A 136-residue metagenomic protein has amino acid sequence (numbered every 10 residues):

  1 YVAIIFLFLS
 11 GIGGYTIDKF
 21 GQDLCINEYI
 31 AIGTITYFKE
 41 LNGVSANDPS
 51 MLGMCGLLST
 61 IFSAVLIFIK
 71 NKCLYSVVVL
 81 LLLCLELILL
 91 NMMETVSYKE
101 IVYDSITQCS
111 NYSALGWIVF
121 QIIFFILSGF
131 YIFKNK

Functional and structural regions predicted by a protein language model:
Y1-F20, L127-K136: Cytosolic juxtamembrane helix and N-cap/initiation of the first transmembrane helix
A3-L7, G56, V78-L82, W117-F120: Hydrophobic alpha-helical transmembrane segments of polytopic
L7-Y15, L81-M92: Aromatic-anchored segments of alpha-helical transmembrane domains
F20-M51, L89-W117: Interfacial non-cytosolic loop connecting adjacent transmembrane helices
D48-L66: Hydrophobic alpha-helical transmembrane segments
G56-F62, W117-Y131: Hydrophobic cores of alpha-helical transmembrane segments in multi-pass inner/ER membrane proteins, independent
T60-L87: Loop-to-transmembrane helix junctions at the membrane interface
